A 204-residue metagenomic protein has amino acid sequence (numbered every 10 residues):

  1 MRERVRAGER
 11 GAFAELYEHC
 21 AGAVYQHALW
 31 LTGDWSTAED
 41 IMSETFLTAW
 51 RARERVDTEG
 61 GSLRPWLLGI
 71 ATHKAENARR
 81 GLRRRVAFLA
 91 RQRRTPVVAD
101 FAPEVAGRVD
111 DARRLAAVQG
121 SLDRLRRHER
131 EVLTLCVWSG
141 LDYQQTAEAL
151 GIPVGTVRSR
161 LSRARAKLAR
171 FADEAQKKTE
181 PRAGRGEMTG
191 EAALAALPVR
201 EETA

Functional and structural regions predicted by a protein language model:
E3-Q26, W50: A short, charge-rich alpha-helical start-of-domain segment used by transcription regulators
R4, A87, R93-R94, E148-A149 (+1 more regions): C-terminal edge and immediately downstream basic/flexible tail or linker adjoining helix-turn-helix-like DNA-binding
R6-A7, W30-G33, E44-G61, G81-R83: Sigma70-family region 2
L16, C20, V24, A28 (+3 more regions): Residue-level preference for hydrophobic side chains embedded in well-ordered alpha helices
H19-G22, L31, T134-D142, G151: Short helix-capping/turn signature of helix-turn-helix
D40, G120-E131, S139-T156, K167-R170: Helix-turn-helix DNA-binding module
R51-T58, G69-A90, R94, P103 (+4 more regions): Arg/Lys-rich amphipathic alpha helix in sigma70-family domain 2
T95-D123: Acidic, proline/glycine-rich intrinsically disordered inter-domain spacer in sigma factors
